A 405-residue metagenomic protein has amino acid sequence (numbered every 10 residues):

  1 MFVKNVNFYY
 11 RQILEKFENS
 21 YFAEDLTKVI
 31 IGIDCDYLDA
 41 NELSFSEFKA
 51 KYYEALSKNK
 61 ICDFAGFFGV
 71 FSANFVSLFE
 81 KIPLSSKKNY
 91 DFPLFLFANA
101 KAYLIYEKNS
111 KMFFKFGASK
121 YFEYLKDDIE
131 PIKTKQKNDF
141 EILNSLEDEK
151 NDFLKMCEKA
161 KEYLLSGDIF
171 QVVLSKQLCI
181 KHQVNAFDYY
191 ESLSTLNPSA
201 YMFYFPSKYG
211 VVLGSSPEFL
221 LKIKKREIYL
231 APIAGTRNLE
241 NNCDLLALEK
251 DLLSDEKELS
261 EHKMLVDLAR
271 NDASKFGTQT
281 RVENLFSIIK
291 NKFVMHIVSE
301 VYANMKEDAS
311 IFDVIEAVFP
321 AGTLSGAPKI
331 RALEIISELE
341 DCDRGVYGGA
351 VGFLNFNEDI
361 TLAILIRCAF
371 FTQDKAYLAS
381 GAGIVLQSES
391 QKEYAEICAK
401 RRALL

Functional and structural regions predicted by a protein language model:
M1-L405: Extended alpha-helical targeting/anchoring segments, especially N-terminal organellar/secretory targeting helices
